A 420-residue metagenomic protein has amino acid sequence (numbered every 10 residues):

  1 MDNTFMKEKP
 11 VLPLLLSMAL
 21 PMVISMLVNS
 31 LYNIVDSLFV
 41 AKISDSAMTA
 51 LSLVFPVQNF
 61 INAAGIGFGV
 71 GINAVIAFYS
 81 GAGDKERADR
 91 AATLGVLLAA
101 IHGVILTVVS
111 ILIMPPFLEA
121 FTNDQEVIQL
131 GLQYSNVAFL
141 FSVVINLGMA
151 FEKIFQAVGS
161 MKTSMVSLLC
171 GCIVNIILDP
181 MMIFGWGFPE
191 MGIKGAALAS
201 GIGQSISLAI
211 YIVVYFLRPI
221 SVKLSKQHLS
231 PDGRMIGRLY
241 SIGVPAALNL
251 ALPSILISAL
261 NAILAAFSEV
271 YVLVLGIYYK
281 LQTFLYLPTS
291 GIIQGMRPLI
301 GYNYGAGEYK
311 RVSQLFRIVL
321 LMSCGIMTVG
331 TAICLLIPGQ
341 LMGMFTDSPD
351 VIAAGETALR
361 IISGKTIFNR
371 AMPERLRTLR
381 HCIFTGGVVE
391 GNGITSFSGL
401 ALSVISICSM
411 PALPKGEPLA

Functional and structural regions predicted by a protein language model:
M1-A19, I76-V143, F188-V244, I300-T366 (+2 more regions): Short alpha-helical transmembrane segments in multi-pass integral membrane proteins
M6-L38, K42-I43, N59-G71, V75 (+6 more regions): N-terminal transmembrane alpha-helices
S17-D36, V137, G171, G203-S207 (+4 more regions): Transmembrane helical elements of multi-pass membrane transporters/channels
M22, M26, L38, A74 (+12 more regions): Transmembrane alpha-helix boundary and packing residues in multipass membrane permease domains and related
L27, L31-T49, L118-Q125, M181-M191 (+3 more regions): Helix-terminus/linker motif at the lipid-water interface of multi-pass membrane proteins
V35-L38, V108-P116, F151, I177-G185 (+6 more regions): Structural signature of transmembrane alpha-helix termini at the membrane-water interface
M48-V108, I145-S164, N261, V274-P338 (+2 more regions): Small-residue-rich hydrophobic transmembrane alpha-helices
F141-V144, E152-F155, M161-L208: Helix-loop-helix hairpin linking two adjacent transmembrane segments in secondary transporters
